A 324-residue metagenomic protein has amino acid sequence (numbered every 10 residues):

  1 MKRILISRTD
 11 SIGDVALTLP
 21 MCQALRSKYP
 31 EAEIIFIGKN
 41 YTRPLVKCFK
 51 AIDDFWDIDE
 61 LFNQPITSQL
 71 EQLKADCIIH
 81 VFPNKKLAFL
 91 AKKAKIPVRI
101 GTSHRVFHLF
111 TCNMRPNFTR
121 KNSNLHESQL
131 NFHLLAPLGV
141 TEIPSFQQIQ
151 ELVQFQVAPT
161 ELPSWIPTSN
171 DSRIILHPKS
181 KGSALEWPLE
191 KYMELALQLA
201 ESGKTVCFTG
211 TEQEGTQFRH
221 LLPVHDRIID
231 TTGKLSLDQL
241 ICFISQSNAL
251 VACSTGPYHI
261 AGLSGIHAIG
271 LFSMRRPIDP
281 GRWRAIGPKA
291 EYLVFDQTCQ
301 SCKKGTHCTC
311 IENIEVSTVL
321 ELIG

Functional and structural regions predicted by a protein language model:
M1-G324: Catalytic machinery of carbohydrate-active enzymes, primarily nucleotide-sugar-dependent glycosyltransferases
